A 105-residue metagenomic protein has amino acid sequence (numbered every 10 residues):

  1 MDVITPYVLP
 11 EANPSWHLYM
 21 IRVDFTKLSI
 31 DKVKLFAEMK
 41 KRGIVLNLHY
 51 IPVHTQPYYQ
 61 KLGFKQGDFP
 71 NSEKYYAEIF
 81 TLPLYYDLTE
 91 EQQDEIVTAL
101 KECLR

Functional and structural regions predicted by a protein language model:
M1-R105: PLP-dependent aminotransferase class I/II
